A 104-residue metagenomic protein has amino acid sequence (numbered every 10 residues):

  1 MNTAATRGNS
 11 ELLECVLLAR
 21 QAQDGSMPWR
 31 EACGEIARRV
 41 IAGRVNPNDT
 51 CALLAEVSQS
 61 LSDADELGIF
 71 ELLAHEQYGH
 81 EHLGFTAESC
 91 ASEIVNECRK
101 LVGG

Functional and structural regions predicted by a protein language model:
M1-G104: Acidic, Ser/Pro/Thr-rich low-complexity regulatory regions and the short amphipathic helical interaction modules they
